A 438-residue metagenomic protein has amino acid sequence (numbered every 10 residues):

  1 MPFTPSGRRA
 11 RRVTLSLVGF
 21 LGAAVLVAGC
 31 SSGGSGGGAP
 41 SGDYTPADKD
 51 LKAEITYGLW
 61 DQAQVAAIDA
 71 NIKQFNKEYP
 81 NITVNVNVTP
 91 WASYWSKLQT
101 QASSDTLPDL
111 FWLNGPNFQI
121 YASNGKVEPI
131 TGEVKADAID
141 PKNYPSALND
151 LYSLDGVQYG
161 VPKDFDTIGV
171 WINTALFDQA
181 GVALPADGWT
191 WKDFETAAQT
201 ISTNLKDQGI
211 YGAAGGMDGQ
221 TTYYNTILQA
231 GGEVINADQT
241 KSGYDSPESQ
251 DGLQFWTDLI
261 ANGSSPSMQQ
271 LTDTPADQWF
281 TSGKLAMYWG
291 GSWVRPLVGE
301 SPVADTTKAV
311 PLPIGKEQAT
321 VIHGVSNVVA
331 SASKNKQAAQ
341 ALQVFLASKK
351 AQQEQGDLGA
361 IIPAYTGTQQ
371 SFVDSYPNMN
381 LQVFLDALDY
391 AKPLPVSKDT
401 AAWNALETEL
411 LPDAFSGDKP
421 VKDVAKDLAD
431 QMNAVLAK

Functional and structural regions predicted by a protein language model:
M1-I55, K77, D430-K438: Short, low-complexity disordered leader/linker segments with a strong preference for bacterial N-terminal type II
P2-F3, D178-Q179, L184, D258-A261 (+1 more regions): Conserved C-terminal helix/tail region of periplasmic/extracytoplasmic solute-binding proteins
K49, W293-A304, G315-E409, A437: C-terminal lobe and pocket-closing loops of periplasmic/extracytoplasmic Venus-flytrap solute-binding proteins
K73-N143, D178-G181, W279, A286-M287 (+2 more regions): Extracytoplasmic "Venus flytrap"/periplasmic binding protein-like
Q101, L107-D109, A138-L176, Y211 (+3 more regions): A structural signal for short loop-to-beta-strand junctions that line the ligand-binding cleft of periplasmic/secreted
G115-T167, T226, A304, K308 (+2 more regions): Hinge/lid segment of periplasmic solute-binding proteins
D155-K163, I168, D178, K192-S242 (+2 more regions): Extracytoplasmic/periplasmic solute-binding protein
A198-Q199, D238-Q269: Glycine-centered hinge/linker elements that transmit conformational signals in sensory and ligand-binding systems
